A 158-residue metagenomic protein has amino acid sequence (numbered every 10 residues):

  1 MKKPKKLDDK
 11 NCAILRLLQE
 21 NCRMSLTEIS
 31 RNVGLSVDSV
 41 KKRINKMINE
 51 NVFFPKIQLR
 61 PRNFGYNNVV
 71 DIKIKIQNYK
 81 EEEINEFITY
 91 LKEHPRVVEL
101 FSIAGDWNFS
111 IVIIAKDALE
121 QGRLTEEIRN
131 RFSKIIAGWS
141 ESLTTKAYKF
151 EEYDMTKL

Functional and structural regions predicted by a protein language model:
M1-L158: A compositional/biophysical signature of low hydrophobicity enriched in polar/charged and small residues
